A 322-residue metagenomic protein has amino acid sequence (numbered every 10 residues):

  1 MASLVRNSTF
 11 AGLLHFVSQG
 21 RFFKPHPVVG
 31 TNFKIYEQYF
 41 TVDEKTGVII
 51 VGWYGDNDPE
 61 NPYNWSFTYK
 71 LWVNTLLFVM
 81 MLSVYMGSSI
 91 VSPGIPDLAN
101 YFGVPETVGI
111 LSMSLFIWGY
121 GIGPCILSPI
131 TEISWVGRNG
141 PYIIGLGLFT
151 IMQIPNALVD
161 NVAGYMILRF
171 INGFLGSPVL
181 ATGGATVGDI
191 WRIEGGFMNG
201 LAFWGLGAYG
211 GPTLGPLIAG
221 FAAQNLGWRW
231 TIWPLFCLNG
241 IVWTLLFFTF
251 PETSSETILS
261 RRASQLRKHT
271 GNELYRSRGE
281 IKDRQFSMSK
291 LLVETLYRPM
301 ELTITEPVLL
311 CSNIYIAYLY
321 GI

Functional and structural regions predicted by a protein language model:
M1-W53: Intrinsically disordered, low-complexity cytosolic terminal tails
G47-I322: A six-helix transmembrane bundle that forms the core substrate pathway of small-molecule transporters
